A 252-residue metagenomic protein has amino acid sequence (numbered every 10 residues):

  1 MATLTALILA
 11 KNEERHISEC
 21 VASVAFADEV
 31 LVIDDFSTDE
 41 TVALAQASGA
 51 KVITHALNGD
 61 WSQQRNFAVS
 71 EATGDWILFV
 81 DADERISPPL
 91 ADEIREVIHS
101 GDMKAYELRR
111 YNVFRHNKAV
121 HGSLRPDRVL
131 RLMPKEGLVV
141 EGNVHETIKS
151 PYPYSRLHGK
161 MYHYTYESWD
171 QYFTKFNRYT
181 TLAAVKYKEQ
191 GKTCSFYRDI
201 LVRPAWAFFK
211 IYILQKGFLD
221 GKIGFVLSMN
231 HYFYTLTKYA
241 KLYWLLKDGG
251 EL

Functional and structural regions predicted by a protein language model:
T3-T5: Cell-envelope/extracellular polymer assembly enzymes that use nucleotide-activated donors
L7-E29: Short, well-formed alpha-helical segments that are part of the catalytic scaffolds of diverse glycosyltransferases
H16-S18, D39-S48, P89-L90: Acidic helix N-cap motif at the loop->helix transition within catalytic regions of sugar-transfer enzymes
S23, D34-L44, L57, D81: A conserved acidic beta->alpha catalytic loop
F26, A47-G49, R128, S150: Short, structured coil segments at secondary-structure junctions
V42-E71: Conserved donor nucleotide-binding strand/loop of the catalytic core
S62-V69, W76, S87-G249: Catalytic-site signature of metal-activated, phosphate-bearing donor transferases, centered on the GT-A/GT-A-like
